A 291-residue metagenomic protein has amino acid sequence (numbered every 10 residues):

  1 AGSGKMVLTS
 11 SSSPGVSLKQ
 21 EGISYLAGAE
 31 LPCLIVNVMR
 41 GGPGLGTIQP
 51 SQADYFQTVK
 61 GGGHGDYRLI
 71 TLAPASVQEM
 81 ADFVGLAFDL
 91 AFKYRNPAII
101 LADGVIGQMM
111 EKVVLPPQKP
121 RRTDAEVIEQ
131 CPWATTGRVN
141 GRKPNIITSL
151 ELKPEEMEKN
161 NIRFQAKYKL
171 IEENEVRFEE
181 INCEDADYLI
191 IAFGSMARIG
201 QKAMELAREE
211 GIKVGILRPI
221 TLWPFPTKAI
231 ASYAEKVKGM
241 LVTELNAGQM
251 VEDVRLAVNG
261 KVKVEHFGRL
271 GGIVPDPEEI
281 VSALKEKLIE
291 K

Functional and structural regions predicted by a protein language model:
A1-K60, L72-F92: Thiamine diphosphate
G2-V7, G28-L34, A53, G65-L69 (+5 more regions): Short coil/turn connectors at secondary-structure junctions
V16-L18, I220-T227, I273: Short acidic loop-to-helix transition motifs that present clustered carboxylates
L69-E126, E279-K291: Structural signature of the thiamine diphosphate
R95-E180: Conformationally flexible catalytic loops at phosphate/diphosphate-handling active centers
R177-K213, L217, W223-A229: Redox- and metal-dependent alpha/beta enzyme cores, enriched for Fe-S-associated oxidoreductases and cofactor-handling
E244-K291: Peripheral docking tails and interdomain loops at the edges of cofactor- or intermediate-handling domains
